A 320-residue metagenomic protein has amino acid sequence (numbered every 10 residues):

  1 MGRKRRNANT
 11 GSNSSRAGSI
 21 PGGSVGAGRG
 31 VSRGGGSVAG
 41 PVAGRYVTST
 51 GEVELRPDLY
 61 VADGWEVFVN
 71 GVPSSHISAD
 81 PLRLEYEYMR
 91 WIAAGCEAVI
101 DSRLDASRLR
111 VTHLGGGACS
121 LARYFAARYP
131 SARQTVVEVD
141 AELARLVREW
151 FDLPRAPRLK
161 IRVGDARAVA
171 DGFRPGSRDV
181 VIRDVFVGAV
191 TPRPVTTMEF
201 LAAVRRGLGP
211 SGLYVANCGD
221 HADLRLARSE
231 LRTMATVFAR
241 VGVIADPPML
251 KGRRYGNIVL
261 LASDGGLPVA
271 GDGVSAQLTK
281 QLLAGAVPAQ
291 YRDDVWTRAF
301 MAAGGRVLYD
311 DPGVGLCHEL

Functional and structural regions predicted by a protein language model:
G2-A8, R16, G22-P57, S74-A79 (+1 more regions): SAM/dcSAM-binding transferase cores
G2-Y129, L143: Class I S-adenosylmethionine
A79-G207, A222-R225, L231: The AdoMet/dcAdoMet-binding core of the Class I SAM-like
L143-A144, L250-G252: Short gly/pro/ser/thr-enriched loop/turn and capping motifs at secondary-structure boundaries
V195, D220-A227, T233, A299-P312: Alpha-helical subdomain
L201, L226-D246: Conserved Class I S-adenosyl-L-methionine
S211-C218: Conserved beta-strand signature within the Rossmann-like core of class I S-adenosyl-L-methionine
C218-D220, A245-D246: Active-site proximal loops enriched in glycine and acidic residues that flank catalytic Cys/His/Asp and coordinate
